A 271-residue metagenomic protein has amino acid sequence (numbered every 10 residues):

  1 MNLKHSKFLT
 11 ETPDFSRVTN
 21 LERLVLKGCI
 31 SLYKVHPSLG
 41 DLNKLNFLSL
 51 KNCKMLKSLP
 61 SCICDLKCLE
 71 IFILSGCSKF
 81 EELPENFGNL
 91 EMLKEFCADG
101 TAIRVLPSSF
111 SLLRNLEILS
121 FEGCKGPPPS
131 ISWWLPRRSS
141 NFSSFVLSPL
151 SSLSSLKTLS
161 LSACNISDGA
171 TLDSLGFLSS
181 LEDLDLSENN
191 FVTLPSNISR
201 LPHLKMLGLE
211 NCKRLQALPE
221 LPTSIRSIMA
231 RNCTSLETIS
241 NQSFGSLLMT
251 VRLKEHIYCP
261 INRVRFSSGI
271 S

Functional and structural regions predicted by a protein language model:
M1-S144, P149-G169, S174-S271: Predominantly recognizes leucine-rich repeat
